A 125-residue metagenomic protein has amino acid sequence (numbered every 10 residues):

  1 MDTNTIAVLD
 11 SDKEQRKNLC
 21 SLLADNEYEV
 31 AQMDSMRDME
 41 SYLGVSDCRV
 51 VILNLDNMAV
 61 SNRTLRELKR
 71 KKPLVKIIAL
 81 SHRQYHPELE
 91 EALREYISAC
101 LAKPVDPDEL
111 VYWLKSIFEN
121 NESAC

Functional and structural regions predicted by a protein language model:
D12-A31: Two-component/phosphorelay signaling modules centered on CheY-like receiver
D34-V50, M58: Acidic, metal-coordinating helix/loop segments flanking the phosphotransfer/catalytic sites of two-component signaling
R49-K71, P87: Conserved phosphotransfer microenvironments
V51, I77, C100-L101: Two-component signal transduction core modules
R63, R83-C100: Alpha4 helix (beta4-alpha4-beta5 surface) of REC/receiver domains from two-component response regulators
V105-L114: C-terminal output helix
K115-C125: The C-terminal output helix
